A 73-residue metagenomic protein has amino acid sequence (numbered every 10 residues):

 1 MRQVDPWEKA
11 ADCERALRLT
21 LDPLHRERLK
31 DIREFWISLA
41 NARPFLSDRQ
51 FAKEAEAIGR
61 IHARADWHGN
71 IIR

Functional and structural regions predicted by a protein language model:
M1-R73: Long, non-catalytic architectural segments outside compact domain cores
